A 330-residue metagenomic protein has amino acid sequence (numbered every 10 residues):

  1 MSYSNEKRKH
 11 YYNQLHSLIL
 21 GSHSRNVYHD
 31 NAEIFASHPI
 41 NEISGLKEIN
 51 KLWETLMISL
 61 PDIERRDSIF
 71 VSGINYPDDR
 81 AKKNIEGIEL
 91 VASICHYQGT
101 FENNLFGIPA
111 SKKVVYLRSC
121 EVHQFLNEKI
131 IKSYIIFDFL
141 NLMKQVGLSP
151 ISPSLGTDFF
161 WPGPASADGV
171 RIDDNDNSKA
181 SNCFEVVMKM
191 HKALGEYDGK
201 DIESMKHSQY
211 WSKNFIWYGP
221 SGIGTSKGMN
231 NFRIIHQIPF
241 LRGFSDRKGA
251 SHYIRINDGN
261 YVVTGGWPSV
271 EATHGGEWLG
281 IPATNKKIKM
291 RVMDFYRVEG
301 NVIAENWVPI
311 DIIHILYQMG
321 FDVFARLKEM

Functional and structural regions predicted by a protein language model:
M1-M330: C-terminal and inter-domain tail/linker signature
